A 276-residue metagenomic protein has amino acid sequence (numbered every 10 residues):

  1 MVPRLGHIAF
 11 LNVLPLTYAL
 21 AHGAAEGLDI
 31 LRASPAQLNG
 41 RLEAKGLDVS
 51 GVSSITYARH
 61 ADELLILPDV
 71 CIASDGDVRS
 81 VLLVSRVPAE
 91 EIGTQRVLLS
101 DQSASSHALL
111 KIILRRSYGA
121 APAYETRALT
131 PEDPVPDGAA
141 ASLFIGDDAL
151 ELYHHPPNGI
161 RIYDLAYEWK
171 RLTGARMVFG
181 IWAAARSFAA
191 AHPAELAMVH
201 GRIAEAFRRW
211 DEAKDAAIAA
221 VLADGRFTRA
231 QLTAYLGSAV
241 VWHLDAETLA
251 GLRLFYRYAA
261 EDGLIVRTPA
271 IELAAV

Functional and structural regions predicted by a protein language model:
M1-H22, A33, R79-A140, I145-L150 (+1 more regions): Bilobed "Venus flytrap"/periplasmic-binding protein-like clamshell domains and structurally analogous long
L11-N12, S34-P35, G46-E63, P68-V70 (+3 more regions): Beta->alpha turn/N-cap motifs
E26-Q37: A short beta-strand-loop structural module common to alpha/beta enzyme folds
L42-E43, P134-P136, A259: Hydrophobic residues within well-ordered alpha-helices
D77-L83, V178-W182: Small-molecule pocket liners
S100-R127, A190-Q231, E272: Ligand-binding clefts/hinges and TM-proximal coupling segments of bilobed small-molecule sensing domains
R127-V221: Pocket-lining segment of extracytoplasmic ligand-binding domains
A149, A220-V276: An extracytoplasmic/periplasmic, membrane-proximal ligand-sensing/linker region
